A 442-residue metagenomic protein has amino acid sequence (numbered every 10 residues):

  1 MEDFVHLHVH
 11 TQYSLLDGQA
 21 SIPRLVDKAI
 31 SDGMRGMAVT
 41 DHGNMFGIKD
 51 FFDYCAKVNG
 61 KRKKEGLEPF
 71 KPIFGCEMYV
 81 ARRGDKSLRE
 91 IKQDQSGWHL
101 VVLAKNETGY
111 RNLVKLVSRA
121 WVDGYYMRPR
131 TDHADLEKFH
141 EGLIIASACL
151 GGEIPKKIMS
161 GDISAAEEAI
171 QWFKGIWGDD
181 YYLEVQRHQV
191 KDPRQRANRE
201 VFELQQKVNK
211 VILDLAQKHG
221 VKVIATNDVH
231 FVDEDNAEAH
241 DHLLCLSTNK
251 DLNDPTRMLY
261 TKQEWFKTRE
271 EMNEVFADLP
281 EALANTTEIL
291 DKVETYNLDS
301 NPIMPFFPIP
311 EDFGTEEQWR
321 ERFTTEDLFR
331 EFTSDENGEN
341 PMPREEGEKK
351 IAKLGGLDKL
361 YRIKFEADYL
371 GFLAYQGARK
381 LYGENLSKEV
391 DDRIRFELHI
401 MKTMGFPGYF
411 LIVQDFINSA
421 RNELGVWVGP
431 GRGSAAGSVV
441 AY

Functional and structural regions predicted by a protein language model:
M1-Y442: Phosphodiester-processing cores and adjacent nucleic acid-binding clamps
